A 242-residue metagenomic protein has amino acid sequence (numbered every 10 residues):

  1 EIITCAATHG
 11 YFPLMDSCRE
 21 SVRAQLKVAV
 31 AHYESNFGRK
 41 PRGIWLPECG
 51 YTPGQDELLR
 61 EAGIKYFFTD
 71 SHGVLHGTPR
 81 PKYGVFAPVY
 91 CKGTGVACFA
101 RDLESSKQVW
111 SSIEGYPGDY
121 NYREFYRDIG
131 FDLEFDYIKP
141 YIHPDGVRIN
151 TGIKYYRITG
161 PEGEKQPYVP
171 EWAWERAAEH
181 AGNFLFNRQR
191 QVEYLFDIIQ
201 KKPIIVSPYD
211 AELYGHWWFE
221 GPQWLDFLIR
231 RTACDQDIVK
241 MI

Functional and structural regions predicted by a protein language model:
E1-D16, A24, R42-L46, K65-D70 (+2 more regions): Short, well-structured secondary-structure segments
E1-V22, T78-K201: Active-site cores of enzymes that catalyze phosphoryl transfer or operate on phosphate-rich substrates
A7-F12, C49-T52, H72-V74, E104-S106 (+1 more regions): Short, solvent-exposed loop/turn segments at secondary-structure junctions
L14-S17, P47-R60, G77-Y83, V109-S111 (+1 more regions): A short acidic (Asp/Glu
S21-L46, N187-V206: CE4/NodB-like, metal-dependent polysaccharide N-deacetylase domain that modifies extracellular/periplasmic N-acetylated
R23-K27, R39, R60-A100, I229-D235: Acidic, His- and aromatic-enriched active-site or binding-groove loops in soluble protein domains that engage sugars
Q25, W218-I242: Extended hydrophobic/aromatic segments used for targeting, binding, or gating
H32-F67, I204-E220, T232: Conserved catalytic-core segments centered on acid/base and nucleophilic motifs
